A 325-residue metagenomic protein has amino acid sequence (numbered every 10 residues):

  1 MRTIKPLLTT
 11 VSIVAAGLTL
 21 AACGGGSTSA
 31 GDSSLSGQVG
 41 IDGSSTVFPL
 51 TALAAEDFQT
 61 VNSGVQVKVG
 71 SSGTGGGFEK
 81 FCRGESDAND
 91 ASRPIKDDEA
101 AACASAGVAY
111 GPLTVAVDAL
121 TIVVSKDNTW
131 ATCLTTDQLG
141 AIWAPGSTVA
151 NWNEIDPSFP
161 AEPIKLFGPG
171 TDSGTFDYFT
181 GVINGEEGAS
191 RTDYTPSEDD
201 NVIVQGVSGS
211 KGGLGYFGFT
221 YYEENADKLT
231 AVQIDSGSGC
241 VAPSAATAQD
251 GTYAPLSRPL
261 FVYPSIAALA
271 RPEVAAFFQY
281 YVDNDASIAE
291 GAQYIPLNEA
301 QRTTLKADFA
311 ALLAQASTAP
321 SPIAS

Functional and structural regions predicted by a protein language model:
M1-V11: Bacterial N-terminal signal peptides that target proteins for export
G17-A22: C-terminal motif of bacterial Sec signal peptides marking the signal peptidase cleavage site
C23-S325: Flexible loop/hinge segments at secondary-structure junctions
